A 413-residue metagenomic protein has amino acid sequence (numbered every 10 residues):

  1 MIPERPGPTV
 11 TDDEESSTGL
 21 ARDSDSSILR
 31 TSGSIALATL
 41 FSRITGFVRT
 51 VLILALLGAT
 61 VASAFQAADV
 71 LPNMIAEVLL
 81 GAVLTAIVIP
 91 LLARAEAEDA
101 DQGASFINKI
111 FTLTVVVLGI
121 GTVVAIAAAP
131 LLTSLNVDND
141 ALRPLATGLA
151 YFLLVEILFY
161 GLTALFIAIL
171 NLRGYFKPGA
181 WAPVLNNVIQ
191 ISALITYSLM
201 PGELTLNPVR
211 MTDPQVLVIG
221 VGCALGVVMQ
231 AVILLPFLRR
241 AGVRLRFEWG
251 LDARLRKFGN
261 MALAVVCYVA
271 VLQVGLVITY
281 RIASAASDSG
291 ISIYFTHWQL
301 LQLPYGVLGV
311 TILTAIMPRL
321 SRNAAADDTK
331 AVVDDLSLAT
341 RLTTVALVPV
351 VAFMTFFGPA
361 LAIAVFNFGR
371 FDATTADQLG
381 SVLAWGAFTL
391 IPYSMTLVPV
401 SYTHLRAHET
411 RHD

Functional and structural regions predicted by a protein language model:
I2-R406, R411: Membrane-embedded alpha-helical bundles of multi-pass transporters/translocases, especially carrier/permease families
